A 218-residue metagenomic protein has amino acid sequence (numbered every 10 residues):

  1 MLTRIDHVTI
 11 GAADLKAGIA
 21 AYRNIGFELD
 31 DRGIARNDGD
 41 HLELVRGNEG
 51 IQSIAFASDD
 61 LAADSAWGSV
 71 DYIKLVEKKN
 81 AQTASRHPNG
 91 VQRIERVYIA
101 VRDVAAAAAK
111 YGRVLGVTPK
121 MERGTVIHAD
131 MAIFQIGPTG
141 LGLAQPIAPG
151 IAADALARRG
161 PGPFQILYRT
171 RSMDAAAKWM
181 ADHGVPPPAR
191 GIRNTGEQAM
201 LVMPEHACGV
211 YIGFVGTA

Functional and structural regions predicted by a protein language model:
M1-T3, T9-H41, I99-L141, Q145 (+3 more regions): Core segments of cupin and vicinal oxygen chelate
I5-H7, G50-S53, P161-F164: Eukaryotic phosphotyrosine signaling hubs
N24, A152-A153: Phosphate-end processing signature that detects enzymes handling 5′-triphosphorylated RNA and polyphosphate
D40-R93, A132-Q145, L167, A177-A218: Vicinal oxygen chelate
L143, R158-P161: Conserved secondary-structure micro-motifs at functional edges
Q165-Y168, S172: Extracellular/lumenal glycan-associated surfaces
